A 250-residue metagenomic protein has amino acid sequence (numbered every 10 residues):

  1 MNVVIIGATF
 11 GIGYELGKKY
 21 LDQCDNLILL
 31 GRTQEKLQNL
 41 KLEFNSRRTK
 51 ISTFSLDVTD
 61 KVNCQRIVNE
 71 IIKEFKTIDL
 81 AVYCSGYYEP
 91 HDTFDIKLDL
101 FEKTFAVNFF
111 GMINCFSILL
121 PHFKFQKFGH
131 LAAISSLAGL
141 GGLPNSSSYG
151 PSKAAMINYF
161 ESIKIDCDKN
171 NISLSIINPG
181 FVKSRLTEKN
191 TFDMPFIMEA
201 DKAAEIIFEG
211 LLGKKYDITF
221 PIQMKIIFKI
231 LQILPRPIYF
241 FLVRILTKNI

Functional and structural regions predicted by a protein language model:
T9-F10: Conserved glycine-rich cofactor-binding loop
D25-L40: Conserved glycine-rich Rossmann-like NAD(P)H-binding loop of the short-chain dehydrogenase/reductase
D92-T93, K97-F105: Substrate-binding pocket helix/loop in short-chain dehydrogenase/reductase
F94, G141-S147: Active-site loop immediately N-terminal to the catalytic Tyr-X3-Lys motif of short-chain dehydrogenase/reductase
F116, S152: Active-site helix of classical SDR
S136: Residue(s) in the substrate-gating loop at a strand-loop-helix junction that position the organic substrate next
I176, F192-F228: C-terminal helical subdomain
